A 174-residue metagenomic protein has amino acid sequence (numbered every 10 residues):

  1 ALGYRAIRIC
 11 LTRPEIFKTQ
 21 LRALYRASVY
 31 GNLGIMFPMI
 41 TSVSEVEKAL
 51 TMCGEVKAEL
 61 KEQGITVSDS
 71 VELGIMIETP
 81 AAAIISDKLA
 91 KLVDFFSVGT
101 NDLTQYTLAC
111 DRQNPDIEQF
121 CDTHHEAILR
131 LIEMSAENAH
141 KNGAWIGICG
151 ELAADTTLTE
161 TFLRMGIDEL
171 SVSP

Functional and structural regions predicted by a protein language model:
A1-P174: Conserved alpha/beta-domain cores
